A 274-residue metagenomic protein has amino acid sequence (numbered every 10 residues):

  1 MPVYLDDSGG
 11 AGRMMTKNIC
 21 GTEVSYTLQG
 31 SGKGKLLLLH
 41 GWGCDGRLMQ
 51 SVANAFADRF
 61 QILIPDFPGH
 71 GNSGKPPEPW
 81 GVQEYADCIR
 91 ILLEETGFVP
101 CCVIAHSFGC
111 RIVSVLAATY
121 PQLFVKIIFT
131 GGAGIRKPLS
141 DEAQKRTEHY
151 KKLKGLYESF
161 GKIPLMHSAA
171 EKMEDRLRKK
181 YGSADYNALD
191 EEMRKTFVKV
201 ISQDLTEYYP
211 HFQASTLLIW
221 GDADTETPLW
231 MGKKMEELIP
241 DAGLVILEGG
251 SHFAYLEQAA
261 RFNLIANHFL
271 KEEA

Functional and structural regions predicted by a protein language model:
M1-L36, A57-F60, F98-V99, V125 (+1 more regions): Alpha/beta-hydrolase fold catalytic core
I19-T22, T27, I64-I104, L264: Active-site loop/oxyanion-hole signature of alpha/beta-hydrolase fold enzymes
T22, T27-N72: Conserved HGGG/HGGXW glycine-rich cap/lid loop of the alpha/beta-hydrolase fold
A105-V113: Gly/Ala-rich beta-loop-alpha elbow adjacent to hydrolase catalytic centers
S114-T119, L123-G161: Flexible "cap/lid" loop of the alpha/beta hydrolase fold
K137-S140, E158-Q213: Conserved alpha/beta-hydrolase catalytic His-Asp/Glu region
F212, L218-W220, D224: Short beta-strand/loop motif that positions the catalytic acidic residue of the alpha/beta-hydrolase fold
G250-A259, N263: Catalytic histidine-centered segment of alpha/beta-hydrolase-like enzymes
